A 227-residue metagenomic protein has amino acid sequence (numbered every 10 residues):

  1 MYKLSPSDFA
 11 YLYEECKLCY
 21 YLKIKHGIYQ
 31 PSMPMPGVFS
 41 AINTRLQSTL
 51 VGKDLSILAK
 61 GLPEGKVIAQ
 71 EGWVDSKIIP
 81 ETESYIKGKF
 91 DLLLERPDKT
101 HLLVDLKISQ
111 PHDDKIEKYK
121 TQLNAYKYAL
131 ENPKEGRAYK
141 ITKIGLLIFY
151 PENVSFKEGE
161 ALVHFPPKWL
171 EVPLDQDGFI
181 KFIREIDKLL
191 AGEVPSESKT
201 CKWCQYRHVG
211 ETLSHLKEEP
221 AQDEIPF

Functional and structural regions predicted by a protein language model:
M1-D98, Q110, I225-F227: Metal-dependent nuclease catalytic cores that hydrolyze phosphodiester bonds in DNA/RNA, characterized by
Y2-P6, K143, W169, L190: Basic nucleic-acid-binding interfaces
Y11-Y21, H26, A138, P173-F227: Accessory terminal regions of nucleic-acid processing enzymes
Y21-L22, Y29-P31, P111-D113, E152-F156 (+1 more regions): Short catalytic/ligand-binding loop motif for oxyanion handling, primarily in non-cytosolic enzymes, centered on
V38, I42, D114-K118, G192: Conserved aromatic-histidine-acidic binding/catalytic patches
K53, I57, L130-P133, R137 (+1 more regions): Solvent-exposed amphipathic alpha-helical surface segments
Q70, I144-G145, C204: Generic beta-strand hydrophobic packing signal
S76-F182: Mg2+/Mn2+-dependent nuclease catalytic core
